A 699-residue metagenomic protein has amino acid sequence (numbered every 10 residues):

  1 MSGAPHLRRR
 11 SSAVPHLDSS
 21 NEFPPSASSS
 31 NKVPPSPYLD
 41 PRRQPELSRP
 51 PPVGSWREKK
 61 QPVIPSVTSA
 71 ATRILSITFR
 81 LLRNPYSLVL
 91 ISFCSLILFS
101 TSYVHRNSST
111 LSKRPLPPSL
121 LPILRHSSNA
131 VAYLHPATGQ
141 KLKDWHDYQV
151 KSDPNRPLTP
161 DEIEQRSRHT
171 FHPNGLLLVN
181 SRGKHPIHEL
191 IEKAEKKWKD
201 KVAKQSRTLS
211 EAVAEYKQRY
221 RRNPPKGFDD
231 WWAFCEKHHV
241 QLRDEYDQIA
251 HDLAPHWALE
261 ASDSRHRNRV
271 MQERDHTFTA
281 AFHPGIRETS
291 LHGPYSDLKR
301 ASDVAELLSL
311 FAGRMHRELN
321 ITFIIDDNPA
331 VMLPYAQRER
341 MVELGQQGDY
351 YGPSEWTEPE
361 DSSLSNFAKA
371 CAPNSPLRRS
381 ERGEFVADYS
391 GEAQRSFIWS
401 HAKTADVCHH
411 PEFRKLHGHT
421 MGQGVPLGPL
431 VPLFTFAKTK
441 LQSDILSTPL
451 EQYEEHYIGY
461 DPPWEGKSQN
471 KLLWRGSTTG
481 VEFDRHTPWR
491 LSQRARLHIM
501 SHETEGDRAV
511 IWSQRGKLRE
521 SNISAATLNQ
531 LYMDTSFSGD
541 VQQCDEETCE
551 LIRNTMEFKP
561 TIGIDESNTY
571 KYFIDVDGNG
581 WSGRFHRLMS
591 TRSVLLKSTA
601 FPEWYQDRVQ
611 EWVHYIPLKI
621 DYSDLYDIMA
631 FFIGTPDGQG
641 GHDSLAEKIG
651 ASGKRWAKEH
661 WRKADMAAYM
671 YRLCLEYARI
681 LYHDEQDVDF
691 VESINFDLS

Functional and structural regions predicted by a protein language model:
M1-G3, L698-S699: A positional/structural detector of protein chain ends, strongest at the extreme C-terminus and weakly at the extreme
S2-P25, K32, S36-P136: N-terminal signal-anchor transmembrane helix specifying type II single-pass membrane topology of secretory-pathway
L7-P15, S20, S29, P37 (+8 more regions): Broad hydrophobic/π-residue packing in well-ordered secondary structure
L75, F79, N529-E547, L645-A667: Extended, compositionally biased low-complexity polar/Lys-Gly-rich tracts and adjacent boundary/linker regions are
S76-T110, K201, K217-Q218, R222-K226 (+9 more regions): "… SH3/SAM/PH, and C2H2 zinc fingers" -> "… SH3/SAM/PH, FHA domains, and C2H2 zinc fingers"
N84-F99, L116, L121-I564, D687-L698: Secretory-pathway glycan-assembly enzymes, especially type II membrane glycosyltransferases that use nucleotide-sugar
T561-L698: Catalytic binding pocket for nucleotide-activated donors in carbohydrate/polymer assembly enzymes
